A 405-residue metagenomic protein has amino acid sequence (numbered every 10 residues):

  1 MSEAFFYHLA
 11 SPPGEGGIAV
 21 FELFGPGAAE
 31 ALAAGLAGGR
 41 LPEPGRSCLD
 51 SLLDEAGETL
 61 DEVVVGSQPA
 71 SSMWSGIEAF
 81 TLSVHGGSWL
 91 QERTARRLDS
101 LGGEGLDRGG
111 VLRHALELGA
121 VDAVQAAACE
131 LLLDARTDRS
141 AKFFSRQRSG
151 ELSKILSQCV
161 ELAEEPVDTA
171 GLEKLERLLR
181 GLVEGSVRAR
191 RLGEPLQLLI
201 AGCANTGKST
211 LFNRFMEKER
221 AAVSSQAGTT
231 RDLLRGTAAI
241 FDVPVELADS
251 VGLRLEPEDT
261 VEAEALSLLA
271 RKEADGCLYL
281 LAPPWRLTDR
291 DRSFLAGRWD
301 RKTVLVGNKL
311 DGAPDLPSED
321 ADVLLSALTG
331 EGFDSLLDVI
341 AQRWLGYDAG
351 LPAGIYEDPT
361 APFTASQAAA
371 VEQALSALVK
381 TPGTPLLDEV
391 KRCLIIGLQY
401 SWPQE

Functional and structural regions predicted by a protein language model:
M1-Q197, E357-E405: Conserved P-loop NTPase architecture
A10-P12, L41-D50, Q226-A227, G307-K309 (+1 more regions): Beta-strand->loop->alpha-helix junctions that form or flank phosphate-binding loops in nucleotide-handling enzymes
G14, P26-G27, P69-M73, G87-W89 (+5 more regions): Conserved nucleotide-binding/hydrolysis micro-motifs of P-loop NTPases
G38, R97-E104, Q158, L162 (+10 more regions): Conserved, well-folded catalytic cores of nucleic-acid-processing and energy-transducing macromolecular machines
L162-E264, A270-K272: Conserved G1/Walker A P-loop phosphate-binding module
F241-V243, T260-L324: Conserved C-terminal guanine-recognition region of P-loop GTPase G domains, centered on the G4
K302-V304, D311-D358: Canonical P-loop GTPase G-domain recognition
